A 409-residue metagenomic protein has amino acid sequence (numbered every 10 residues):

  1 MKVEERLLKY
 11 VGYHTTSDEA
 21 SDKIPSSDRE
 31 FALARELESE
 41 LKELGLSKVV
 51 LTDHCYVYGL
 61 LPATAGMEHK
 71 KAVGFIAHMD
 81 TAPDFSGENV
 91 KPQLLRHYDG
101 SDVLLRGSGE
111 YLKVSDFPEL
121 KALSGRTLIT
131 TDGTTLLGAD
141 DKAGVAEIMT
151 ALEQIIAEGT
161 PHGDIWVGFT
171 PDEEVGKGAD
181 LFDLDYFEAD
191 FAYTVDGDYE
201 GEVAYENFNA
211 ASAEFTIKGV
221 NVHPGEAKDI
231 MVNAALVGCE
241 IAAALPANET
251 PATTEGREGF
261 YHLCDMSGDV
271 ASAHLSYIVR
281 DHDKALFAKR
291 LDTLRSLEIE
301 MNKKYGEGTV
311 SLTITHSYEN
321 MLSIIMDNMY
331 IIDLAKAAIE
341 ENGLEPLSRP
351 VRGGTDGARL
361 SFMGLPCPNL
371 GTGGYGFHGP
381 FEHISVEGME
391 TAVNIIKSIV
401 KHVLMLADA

Functional and structural regions predicted by a protein language model:
K2-D28, I129-T130, Y318, H378-G379: N-terminal capping segment at the start of a domain
E19, K48, P161-D164, A247-H262 (+3 more regions): Flexible, glycine/charged-enriched surface loops at secondary-structure junctions
D22-K70, G74-I76, D80, K91: A non-catalytic alpha/beta surface segment that caps or lines the substrate-entry region of metallo-dependent hydrolase
D28, T135-A146, K228-L236, H383-E390: Short, conserved micro-motifs enriched in small and acidic residues
M67-P161, F169, A189, T391: Active-site metal-coordination/substrate-binding segment of hydrolases, especially metallo-dependent peptidases
F117-L120, R126-A139, P171-N302, G308-V310 (+1 more regions): Midchain, well-structured core segments that form catalytic/ion-binding scaffolds
V232-P251, A285-L297, D333, A337-E340 (+2 more regions): His/Asp/Glu-rich mid-to-C-terminal helical/loop segments that flank catalytic regions of hydrolases
L236-T253, F260-H262, T309, E319-G371: Active-site-adjacent substrate-binding region of metalloamidase/peptidase-like peptide-processing proteins
